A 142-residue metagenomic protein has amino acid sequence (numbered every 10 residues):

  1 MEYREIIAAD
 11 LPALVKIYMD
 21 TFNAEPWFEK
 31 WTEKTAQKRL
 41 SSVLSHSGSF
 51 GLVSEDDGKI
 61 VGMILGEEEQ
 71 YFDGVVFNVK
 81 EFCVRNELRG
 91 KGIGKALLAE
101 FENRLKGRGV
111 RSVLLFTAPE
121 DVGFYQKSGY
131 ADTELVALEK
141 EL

Functional and structural regions predicted by a protein language model:
E2-K16: A short beta-loop-alpha structural element at the N-terminal edge of CoA-dependent acyl/N-acetyltransferase catalytic
V15, M19-L40: Conserved GNAT-fold acetyl-CoA-binding loop/helix
S41-V53: A short helix-loop-beta-strand connector motif used in the catalytic cores of GNAT acetyltransferases and, in some
V53, K59-E68, C83: Conserved beta-strand in the GNAT
E68-V79, R89, T133: A conserved beta-turn-beta hairpin within the catalytic core of GNAT-like acetyltransferases that forms part
L88-E100: Conserved acetyl-CoA pyrophosphate-binding loop and the N-cap/start of the following alpha-helix in GNAT-like
L98, L105-T117: Conserved GNAT acetyl-CoA-binding A-motif
V113-G123, E139-L142: Conserved beta-strand-loop-alpha-helix junction that forms the acyl-donor binding cleft
